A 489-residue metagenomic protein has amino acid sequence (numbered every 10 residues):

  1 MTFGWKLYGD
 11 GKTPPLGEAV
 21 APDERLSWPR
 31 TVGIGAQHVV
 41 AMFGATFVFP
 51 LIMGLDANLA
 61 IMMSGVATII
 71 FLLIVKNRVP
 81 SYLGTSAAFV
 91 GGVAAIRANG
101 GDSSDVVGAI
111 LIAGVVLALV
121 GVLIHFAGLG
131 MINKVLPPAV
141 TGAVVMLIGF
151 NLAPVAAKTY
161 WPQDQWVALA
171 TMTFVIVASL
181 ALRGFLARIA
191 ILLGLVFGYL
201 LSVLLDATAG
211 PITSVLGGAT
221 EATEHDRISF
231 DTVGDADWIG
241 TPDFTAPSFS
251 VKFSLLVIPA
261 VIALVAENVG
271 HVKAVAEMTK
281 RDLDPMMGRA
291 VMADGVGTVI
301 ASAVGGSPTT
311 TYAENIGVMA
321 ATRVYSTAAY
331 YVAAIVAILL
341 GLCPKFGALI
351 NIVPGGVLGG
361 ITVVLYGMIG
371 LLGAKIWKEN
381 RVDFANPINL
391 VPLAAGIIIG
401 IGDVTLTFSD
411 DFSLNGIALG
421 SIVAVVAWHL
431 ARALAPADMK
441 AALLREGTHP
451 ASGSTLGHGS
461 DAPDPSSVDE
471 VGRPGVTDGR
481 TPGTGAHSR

Functional and structural regions predicted by a protein language model:
M1-P80, A88-G100: N-terminal signal-anchor module of multipass membrane proteins
G9-D10, P15, F43-T46, F174-A178 (+4 more regions): Juxtamembrane interface elements at the cytosolic ends of transmembrane helices in multi-pass membrane proteins
E18-V32, F49-L72, L256-T327: Membrane-embedded helical hairpins/re-entrant loop segments and their flanking transmembrane helices within multi-pass
M42, G198-A207, L216-S302, G306: Membrane-embedded hairpin module used as a gating/binding unit in multi-pass transport and secretion proteins
L55-I61, N77-V90, I132-T141, A187-L193 (+5 more regions): Short, non-helical or kinked segments that cap or interrupt transmembrane helices
V93-N99, S179, N315-Y330, V336-G341: Interfacial segments of multi-pass membrane proteins
G100-T208, A334-A442: Membrane-embedded alpha-helical modules
A418-R489: Terminal cytosolic tails of multi-pass membrane transporters, especially the segment immediately following the final
